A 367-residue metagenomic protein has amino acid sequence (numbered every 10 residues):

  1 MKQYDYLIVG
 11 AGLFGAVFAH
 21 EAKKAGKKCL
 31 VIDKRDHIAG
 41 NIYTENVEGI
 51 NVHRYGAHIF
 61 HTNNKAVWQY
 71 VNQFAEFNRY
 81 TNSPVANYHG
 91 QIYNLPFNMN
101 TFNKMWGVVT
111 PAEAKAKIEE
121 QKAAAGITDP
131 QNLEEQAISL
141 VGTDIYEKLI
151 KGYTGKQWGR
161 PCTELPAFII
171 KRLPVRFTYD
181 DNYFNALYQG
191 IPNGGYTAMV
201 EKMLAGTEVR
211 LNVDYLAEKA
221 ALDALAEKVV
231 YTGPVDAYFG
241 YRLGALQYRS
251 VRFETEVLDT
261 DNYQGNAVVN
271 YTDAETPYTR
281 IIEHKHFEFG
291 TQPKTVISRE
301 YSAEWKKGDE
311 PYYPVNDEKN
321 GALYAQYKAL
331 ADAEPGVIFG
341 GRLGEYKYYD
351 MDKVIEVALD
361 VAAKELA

Functional and structural regions predicted by a protein language model:
Y4, G26, T207, L225-E227 (+1 more regions): Short, well-ordered alpha-helix to beta-strand connector turns
Y4-V31, A362, L366: N-terminal Rossmann-like FAD-binding beta1-loop-alpha1 element of flavoenzymes
H20-E48: Glycine-rich FAD pyrophosphate-binding loop
G40-N41, Y88, N94-L95, Y146 (+6 more regions): Short catalytic/ligand-binding loop motif for oxyanion handling, primarily in non-cytosolic enzymes, centered on
E48-A123: Dinucleotide-binding Rossmann-like beta1-alpha1 core, especially the glycine-rich loop that anchors the ADP
H89-Y93, M99-K228, T232, F239: Active-site/ligand-binding neighborhood in enzyme catalytic cores
Y215-L330: Mid-domain catalytic core of redox enzymes that form a hydrophobic substrate pocket/lid adjacent to a catalytic redox
E310-A367: C-terminal catalytic lobe of FAD-dependent flavoproteins
